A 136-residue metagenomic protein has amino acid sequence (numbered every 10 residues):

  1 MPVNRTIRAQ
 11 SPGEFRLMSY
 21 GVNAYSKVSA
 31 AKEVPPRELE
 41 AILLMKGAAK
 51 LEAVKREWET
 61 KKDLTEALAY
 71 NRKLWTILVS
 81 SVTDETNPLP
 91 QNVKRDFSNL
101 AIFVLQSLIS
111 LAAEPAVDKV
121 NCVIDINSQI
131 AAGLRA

Functional and structural regions predicted by a protein language model:
P2-I77, T83-D84, P90, K94-A136: N-terminal intrinsically disordered, cationic/polar leader segments that include organellar targeting peptides
